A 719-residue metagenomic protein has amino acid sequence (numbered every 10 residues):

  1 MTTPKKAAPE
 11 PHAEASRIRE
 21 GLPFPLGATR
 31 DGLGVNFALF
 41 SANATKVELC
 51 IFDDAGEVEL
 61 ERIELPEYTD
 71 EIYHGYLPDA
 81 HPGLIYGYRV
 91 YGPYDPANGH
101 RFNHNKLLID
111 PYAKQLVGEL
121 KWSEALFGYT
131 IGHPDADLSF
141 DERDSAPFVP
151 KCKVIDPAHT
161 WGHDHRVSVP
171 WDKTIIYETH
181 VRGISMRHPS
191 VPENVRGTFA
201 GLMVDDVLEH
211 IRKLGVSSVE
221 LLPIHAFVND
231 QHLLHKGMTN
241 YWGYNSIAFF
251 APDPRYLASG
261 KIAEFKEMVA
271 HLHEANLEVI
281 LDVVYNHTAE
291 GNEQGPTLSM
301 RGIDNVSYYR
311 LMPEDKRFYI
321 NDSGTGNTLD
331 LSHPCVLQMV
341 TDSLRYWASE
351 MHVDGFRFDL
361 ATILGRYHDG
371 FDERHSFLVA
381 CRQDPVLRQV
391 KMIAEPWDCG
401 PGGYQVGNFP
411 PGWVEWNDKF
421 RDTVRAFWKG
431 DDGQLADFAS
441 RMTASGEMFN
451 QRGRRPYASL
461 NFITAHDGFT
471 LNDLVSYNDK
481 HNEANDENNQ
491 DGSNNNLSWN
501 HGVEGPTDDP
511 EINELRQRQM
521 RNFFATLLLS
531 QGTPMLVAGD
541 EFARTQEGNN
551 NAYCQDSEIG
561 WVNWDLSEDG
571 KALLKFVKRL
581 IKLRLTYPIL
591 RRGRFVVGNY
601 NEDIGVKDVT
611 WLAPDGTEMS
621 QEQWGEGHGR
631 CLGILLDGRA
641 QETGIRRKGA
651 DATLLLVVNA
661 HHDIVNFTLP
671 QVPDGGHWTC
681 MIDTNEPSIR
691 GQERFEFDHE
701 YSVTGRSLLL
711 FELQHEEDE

Functional and structural regions predicted by a protein language model:
T2-Y177, R182, F199, T507 (+4 more regions): Carbohydrate-interacting/catalytic domains
N36-A38, T174-I175, S217-E220, N276-E278 (+6 more regions): Beta-sheet entry/capping signal
L39, Y88, T179, L221 (+10 more regions): Conserved, mostly hydrophobic/aromatic
S41, E67-T69, D79-H81, G92 (+19 more regions): Short, flexible loop/turn elements at secondary-structure junctions
L84, G92-Y94, G183-I184, H188 (+16 more regions): A generic secondary-structure signal for well-formed alpha-helical elements
V90-T160, Q231-T239, N245, A275 (+3 more regions): Core domains of carbohydrate- and sulfate-ester-processing enzymes
S145, H180-V353, L360-V386, G403 (+1 more regions): Substrate-binding/active-site clefts of carbohydrate-active enzymes
H352, Y367, E373-A538, F542-A543 (+6 more regions): Conserved alpha/beta catalytic core and glycan-binding cleft of carbohydrate-active enzymes
